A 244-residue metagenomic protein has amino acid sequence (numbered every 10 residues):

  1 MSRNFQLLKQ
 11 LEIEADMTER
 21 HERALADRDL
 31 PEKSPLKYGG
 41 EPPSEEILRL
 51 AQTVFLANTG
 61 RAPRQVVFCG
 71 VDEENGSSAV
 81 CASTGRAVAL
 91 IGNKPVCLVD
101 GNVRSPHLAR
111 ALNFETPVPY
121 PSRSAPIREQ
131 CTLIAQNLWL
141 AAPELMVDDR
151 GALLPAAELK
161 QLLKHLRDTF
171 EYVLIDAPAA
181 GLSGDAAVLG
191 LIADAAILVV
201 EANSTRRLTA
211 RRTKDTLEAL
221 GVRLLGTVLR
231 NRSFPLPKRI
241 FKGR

Functional and structural regions predicted by a protein language model:
M1-V54, R211-R244: C-terminal lobe/tail of nucleotide-utilizing enzymes
D27-L48, Q52, T59, G70-N75 (+3 more regions): P-loop/Walker-type NTP enzyme "switch/lid" segment
A57-P63: Phosphate-binding P-loop
V66, C97-V99, W139-A141, I197 (+1 more regions): Hydrophobic/aromatic beta-strand patches that form the interior of the parallel beta-sheet core in alpha/beta enzyme
V66-S83, A89: Glycine-rich phosphate-binding P-loop
C81-R86, L191, A195: Amphipathic alpha-helical interaction surfaces in cytosolic regulatory modules
A152-R244: Conserved catalytic-core segment of NTP-binding enzymes
